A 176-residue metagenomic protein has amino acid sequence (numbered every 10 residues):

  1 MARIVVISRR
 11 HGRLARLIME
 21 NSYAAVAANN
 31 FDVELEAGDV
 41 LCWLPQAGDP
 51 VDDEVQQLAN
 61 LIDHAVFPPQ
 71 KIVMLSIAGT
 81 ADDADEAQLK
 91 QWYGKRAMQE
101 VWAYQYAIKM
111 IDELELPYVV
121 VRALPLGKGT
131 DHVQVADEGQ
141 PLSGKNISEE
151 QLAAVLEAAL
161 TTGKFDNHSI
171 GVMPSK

Functional and structural regions predicted by a protein language model:
M1, D32-D39, V66-P68, G163-K164: Flexible, charged surface loops at secondary-structure boundaries
A2-L14, G129, Q134-K176: Active-site-lining helix/loop region of Rossmann-like oxidoreductase modules
S8, P45, S76, R122 (+1 more regions): Short beta-strand/turn micro-motifs composed of small residues that flank or help shape donor/cofactor-binding pockets
R9-R13, A28-N30, P125: Short, polar loop motifs at secondary-structure junctions
R16-S22, Q91-Y93: Short, aromatic/basic amphipathic alpha-helical patches
N21-E36: A short, well-structured beta->alpha microelement
V40-L44, V73: N-terminal Rossmann-like NAD(P) cofactor-binding module of classical short-chain dehydrogenase/reductase
P50-A136: Glycine-/Pro-rich loop/turn segments that contact NAD(P) or position catalytic residues in Rossmann-like domains
